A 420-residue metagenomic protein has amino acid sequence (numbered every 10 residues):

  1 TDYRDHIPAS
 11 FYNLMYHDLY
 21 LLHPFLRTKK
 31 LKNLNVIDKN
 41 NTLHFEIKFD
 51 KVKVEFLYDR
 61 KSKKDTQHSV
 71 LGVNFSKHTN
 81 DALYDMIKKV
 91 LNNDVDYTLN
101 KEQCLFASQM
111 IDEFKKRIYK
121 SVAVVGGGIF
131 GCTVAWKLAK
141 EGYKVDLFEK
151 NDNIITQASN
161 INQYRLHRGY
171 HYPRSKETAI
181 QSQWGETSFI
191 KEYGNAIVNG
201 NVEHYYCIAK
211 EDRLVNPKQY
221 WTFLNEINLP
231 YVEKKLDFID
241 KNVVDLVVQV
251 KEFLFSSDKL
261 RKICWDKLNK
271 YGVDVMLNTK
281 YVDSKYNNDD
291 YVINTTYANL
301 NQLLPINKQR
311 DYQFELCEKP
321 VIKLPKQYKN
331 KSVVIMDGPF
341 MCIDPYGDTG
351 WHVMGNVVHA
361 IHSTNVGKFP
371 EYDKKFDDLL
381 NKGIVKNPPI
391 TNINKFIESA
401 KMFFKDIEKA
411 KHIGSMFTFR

Functional and structural regions predicted by a protein language model:
D2-S10, I197-I208, E233-Y271: Helix-loop-beta segment of a Rossmann-like dinucleotide-binding subdomain
K39-T42, N387-R420: Flavin (FAD/FMN) cofactor-binding core of flavoprotein oxidoreductases
K88-I118: C-terminal helix-rich "cap/oligomerization" subdomain common to oxidoreductases
S121-D146: N-terminal Rossmann-like FAD-binding beta1-loop-alpha1 element of flavoenzymes
A139-I161: Glycine-rich FAD pyrophosphate-binding loop
I155, D290-G338, Y346-W351, A360: Central helical "cap/lid" subdomain
Q163-I239, V243-L246: Dinucleotide-binding Rossmann-like beta1-alpha1 core, especially the glycine-rich loop that anchors the ADP
V248-S284, D289-L304: Helical element adjacent to the flavin cofactor pocket in flavoenzyme catalytic cores
